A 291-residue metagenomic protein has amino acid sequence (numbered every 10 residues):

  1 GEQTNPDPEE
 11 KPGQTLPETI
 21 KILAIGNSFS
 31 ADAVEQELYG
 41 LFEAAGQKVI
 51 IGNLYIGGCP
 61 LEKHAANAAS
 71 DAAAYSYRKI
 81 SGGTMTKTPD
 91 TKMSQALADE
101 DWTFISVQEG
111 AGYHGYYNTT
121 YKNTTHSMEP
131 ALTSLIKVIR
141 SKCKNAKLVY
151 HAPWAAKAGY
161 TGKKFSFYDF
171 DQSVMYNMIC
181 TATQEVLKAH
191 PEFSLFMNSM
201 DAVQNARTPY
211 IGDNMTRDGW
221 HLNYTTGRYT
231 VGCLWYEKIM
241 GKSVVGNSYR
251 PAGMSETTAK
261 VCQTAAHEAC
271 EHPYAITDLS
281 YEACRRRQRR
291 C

Functional and structural regions predicted by a protein language model:
G1-L16: Bacterial Sec-dependent N-terminal signal peptides
P17, A44-G46, C143, H190-P191: Short, well-ordered coil/turn elements that cap or connect secondary structure elements
K21-L23, I105: Conserved beta-strand elements of the Class I
D32-E129: Conserved SGNH/GDSL esterase-like catalytic core that processes O-acyl groups on lipids and polysaccharides
D90-Y224, E237: Alpha-helical cap/lid subdomain in secreted, periplasmic, or secretory-pathway luminal O-acyl-processing enzymes
M215, G219-L222, T226-C291: Conserved catalytic region of serine esterases and O-acyltransferases that act on ester linkages in lipids
